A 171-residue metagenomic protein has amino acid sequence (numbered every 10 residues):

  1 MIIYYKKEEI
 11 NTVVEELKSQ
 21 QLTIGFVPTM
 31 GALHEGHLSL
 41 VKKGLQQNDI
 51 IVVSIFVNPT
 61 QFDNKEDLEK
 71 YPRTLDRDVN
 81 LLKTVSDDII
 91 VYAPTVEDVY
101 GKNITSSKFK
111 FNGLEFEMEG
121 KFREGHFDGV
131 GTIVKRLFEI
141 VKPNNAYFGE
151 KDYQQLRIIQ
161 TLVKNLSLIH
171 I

Functional and structural regions predicted by a protein language model:
M1-L22: Positively charged, low-complexity intrinsically disordered leader regions
E15-F62, D67-K70, M118-V130, L137-F138: N-terminal catalytic cores of NTP/NDP-binding nucleotidyl/phosphoryl-transfer enzymes
T29, I55, P94-T95, E150: Short secondary-structure boundary segments
M30-L33, G149-I158: Active-site glycine- and acidic-residue-rich loops that bind and position anionic ligands or nucleotide-like cofactors
L38-Q46, D78-V79, T84, V163: Short amphipathic alpha-helices and their capping/turn segments at secondary-structure boundaries
E69-Y147: Divalent-metal (Mg2+/Mn2+/Ca2+)-assisted nucleotide/phosphate chemistry catalytic cores
V141, A146-Q154, K164: Acidic, metal-binding active-site segment of PIN/NYN-like and related structure-specific nucleases
I169-I171: Conserved small/polar residues in nucleotide/adenosyl-binding loops
